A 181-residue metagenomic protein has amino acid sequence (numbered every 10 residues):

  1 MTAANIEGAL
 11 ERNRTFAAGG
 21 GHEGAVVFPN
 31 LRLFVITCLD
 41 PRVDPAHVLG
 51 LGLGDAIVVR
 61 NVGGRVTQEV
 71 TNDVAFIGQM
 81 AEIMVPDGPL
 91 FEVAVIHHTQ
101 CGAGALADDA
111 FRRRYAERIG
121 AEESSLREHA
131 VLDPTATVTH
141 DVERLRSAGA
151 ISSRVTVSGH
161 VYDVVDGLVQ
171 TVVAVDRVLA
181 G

Functional and structural regions predicted by a protein language model:
M1-P29, G64-V66, N72, F76-L90 (+1 more regions): Divalent-metal-activated hydrolytic enzyme cores
G19-A75: Conserved beta-strand-loop surface patch within small alpha/beta domains used for substrate/adaptor or ligand engagement
I36-C38, R60, A94-H98, H160-D163: Short beta-strand segments
L39-R42, T99-A103: Gly/Ser/Thr-rich loops at beta-strand to alpha-helix junctions that form or flank small-molecule/cofactor-binding
D55, E92-V93: The start of beta-strands in P-loop NTPase/AAA+ ATPase cores
